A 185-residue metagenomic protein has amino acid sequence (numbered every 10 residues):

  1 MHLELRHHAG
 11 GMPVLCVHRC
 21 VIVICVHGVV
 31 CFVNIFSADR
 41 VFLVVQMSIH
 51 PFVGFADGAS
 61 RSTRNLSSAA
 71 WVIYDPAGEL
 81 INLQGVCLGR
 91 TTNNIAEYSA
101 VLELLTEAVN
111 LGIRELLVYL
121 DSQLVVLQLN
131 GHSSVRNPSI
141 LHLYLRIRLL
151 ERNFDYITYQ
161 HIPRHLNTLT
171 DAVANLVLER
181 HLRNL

Functional and structural regions predicted by a protein language model:
R6, M12-P13: Short, low-complexity intrinsically disordered segments enriched in A/P/G/S/L with frequent Arg, especially at protein
A9, V17-V21, V26-G28, V33: Short hydrophobic alpha-helical segments enriched in small aliphatic residues
V45-I95, E103-R114: RNase H-like nuclease fold core
A59-T63, L102-A174, R180-L182: RNase H catalytic domain
Y98: Residues forming the Rossmann-fold NAD(P)(H) cofactor-binding site
